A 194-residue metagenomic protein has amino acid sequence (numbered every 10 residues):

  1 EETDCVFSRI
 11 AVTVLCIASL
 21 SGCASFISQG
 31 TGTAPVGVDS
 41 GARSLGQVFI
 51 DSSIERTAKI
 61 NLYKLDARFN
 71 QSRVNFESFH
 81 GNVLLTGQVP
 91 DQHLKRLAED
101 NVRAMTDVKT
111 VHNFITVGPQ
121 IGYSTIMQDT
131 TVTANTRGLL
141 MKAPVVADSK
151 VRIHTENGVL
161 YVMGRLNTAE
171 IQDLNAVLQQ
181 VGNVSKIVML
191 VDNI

Functional and structural regions predicted by a protein language model:
D4-F7, L15-C16, G22-I194: N-terminal targeting leaders
